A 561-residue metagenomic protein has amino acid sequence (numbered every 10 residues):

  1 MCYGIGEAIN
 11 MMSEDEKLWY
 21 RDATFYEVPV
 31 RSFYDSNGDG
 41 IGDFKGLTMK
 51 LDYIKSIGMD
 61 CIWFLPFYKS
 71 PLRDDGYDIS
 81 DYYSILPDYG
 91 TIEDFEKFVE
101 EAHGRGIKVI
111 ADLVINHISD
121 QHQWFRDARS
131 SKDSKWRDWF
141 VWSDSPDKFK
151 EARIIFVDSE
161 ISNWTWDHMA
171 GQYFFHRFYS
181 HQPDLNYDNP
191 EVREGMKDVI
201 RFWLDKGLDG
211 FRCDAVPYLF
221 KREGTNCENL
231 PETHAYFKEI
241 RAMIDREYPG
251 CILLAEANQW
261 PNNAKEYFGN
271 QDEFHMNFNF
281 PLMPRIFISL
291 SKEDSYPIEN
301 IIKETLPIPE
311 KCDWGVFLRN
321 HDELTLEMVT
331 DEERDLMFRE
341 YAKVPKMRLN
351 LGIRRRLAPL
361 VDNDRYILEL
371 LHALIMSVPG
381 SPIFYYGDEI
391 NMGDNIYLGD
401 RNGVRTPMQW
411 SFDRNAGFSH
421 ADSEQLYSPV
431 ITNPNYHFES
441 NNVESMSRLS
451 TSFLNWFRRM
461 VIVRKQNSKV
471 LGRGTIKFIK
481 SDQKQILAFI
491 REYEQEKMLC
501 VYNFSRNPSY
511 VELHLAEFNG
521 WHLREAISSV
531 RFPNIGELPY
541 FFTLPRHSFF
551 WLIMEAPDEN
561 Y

Functional and structural regions predicted by a protein language model:
C2-Y561: Active-site and adjacent substrate-binding regions of carbohydrate-active enzymes
